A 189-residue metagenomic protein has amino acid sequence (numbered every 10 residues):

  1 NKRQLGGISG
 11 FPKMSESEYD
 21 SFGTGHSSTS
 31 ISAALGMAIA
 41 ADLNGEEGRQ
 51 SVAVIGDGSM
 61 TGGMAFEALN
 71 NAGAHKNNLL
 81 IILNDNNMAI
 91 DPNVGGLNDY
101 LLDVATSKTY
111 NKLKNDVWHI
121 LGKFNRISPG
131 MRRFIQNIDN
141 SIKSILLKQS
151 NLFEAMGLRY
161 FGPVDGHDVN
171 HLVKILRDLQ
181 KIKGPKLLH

Functional and structural regions predicted by a protein language model:
N1-H75: Cofactor-binding active-site loop characterized by glycine-rich and histidine/acidic residues
N1-L5, A74-A89, T109-K112: A glycine-rich helix N-cap at a beta->alpha junction
G7-G10, S21, H26, S30 (+10 more regions): Residue-level preference for alpha-helix termini and adjacent loops
I31-A38, L69-N70, L80, S150 (+2 more regions): Predominant activation on well-ordered alpha-helical scaffold segments within soluble catalytic domains
E47-Q50, N77-N78, G184-L188: Short coil/turn segments at beta-strand junctions that form active-site/ligand-binding loops
V54-I55, L80-N84, H189: Short beta-strand segments
G62-N84, Y100-A105: A short alpha/beta connector and helix-capping loop motif
N87-H189: Long, well-ordered, tryptophan-enriched scaffold segments
